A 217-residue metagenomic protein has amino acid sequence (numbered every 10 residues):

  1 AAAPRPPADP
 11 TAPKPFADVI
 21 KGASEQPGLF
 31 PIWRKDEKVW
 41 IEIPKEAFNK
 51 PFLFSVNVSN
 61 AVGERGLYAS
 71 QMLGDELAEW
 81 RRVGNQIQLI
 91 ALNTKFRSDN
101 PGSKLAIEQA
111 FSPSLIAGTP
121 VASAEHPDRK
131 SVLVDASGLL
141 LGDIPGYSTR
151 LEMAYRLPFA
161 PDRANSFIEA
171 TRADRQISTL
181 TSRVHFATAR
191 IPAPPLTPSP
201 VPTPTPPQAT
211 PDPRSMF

Functional and structural regions predicted by a protein language model:
A1-V39, P44-F217: Auxiliary tRNA-acceptor-end handling modules of aminoacyl-tRNA synthetases
